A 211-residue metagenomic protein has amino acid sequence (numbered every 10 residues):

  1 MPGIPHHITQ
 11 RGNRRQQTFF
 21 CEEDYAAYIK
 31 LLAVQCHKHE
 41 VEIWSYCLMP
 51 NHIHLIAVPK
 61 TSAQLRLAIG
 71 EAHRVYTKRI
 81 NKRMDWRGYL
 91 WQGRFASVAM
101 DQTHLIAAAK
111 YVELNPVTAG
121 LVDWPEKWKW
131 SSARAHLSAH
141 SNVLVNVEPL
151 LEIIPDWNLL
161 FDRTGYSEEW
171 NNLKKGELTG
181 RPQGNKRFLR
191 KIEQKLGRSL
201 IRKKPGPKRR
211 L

Functional and structural regions predicted by a protein language model:
M1-S45, M49, V58-L211: Short Pro-Cys-Gly-centered "Cys-loop" motif that presents a nucleophilic cysteine in a tight turn
H52: Glycine/serine-rich anion-binding loops at beta->alpha junctions that coordinate negatively charged ligand groups
